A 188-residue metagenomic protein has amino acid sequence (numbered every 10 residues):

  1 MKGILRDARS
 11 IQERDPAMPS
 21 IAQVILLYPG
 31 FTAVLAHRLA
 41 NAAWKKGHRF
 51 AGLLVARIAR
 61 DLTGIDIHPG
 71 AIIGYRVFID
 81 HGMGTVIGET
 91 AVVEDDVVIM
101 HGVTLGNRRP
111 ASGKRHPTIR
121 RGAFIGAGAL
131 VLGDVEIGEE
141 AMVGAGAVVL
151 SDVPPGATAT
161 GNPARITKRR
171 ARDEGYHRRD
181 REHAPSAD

Functional and structural regions predicted by a protein language model:
M1-T63, D173-D188: Terminal amphipathic alpha-helical/low-complexity segments used for targeting or macromolecular assembly
A51, V55, D96-V98, R109: Extended, non-globular alpha-helical segments
T63, H68-P69, G74-Y75, D80-E89 (+11 more regions): Left-handed beta-helix
